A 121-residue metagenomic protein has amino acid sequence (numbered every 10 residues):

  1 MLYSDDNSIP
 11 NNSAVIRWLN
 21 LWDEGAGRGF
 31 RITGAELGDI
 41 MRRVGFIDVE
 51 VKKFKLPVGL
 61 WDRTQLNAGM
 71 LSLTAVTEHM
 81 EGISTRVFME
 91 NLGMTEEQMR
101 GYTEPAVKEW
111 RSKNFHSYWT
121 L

Functional and structural regions predicted by a protein language model:
M1-H79: Conserved catalytic/acceptor-binding region of the Class I
I47-E50, F54-L121: Conserved Class I S-adenosyl-L-methionine
